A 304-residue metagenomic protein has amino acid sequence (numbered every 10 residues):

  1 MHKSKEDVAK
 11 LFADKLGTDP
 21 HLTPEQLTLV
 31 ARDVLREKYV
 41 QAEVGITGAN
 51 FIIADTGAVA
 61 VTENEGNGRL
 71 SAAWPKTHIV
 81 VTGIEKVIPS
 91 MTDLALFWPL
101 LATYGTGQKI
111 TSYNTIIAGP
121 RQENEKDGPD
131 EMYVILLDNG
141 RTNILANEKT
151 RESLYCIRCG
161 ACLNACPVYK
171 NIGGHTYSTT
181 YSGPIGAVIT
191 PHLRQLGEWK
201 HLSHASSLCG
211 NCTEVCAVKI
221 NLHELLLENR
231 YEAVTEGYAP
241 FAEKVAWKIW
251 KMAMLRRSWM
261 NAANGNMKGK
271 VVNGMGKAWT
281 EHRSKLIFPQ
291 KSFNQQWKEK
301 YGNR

Functional and structural regions predicted by a protein language model:
M1-K149: The feature marks the mature, well-folded catalytic cores of soluble enzymes
D7, L11, Q26, V30 (+7 more regions): Exposed alpha-helical structural elements
D55, N164, E214: Short alpha-helical basic/polar micro-motif
T82, R158, A217-V218: Small/polar loops that bind or transfer phosphate-bearing groups
K86, L154-R158: Short, contiguous, pocket-lining structural segments that sit at or immediately flank catalytic/ligand-binding sites
N124-S153, V168-G274: Ferredoxin-type iron-sulfur electron-transfer modules in oxidoreductases and energy-metabolism complexes
C159-L163, C209: Extended amphipathic alpha-helical segments enriched in small hydrophobics
M267-R304: Short linear elements at protein peripheries
